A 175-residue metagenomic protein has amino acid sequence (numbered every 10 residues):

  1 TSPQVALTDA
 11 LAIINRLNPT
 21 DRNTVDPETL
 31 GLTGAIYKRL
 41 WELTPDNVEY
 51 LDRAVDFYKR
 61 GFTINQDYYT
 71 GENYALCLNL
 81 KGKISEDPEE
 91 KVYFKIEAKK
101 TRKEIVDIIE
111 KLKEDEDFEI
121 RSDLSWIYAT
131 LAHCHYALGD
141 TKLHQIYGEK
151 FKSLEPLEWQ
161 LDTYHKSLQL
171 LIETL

Functional and structural regions predicted by a protein language model:
T1, N23-L43, T63-S85, S122-C134 (+1 more regions): Amphipathic alpha-helical repeat scaffolds of TPR domains
S2-N15, D46-D56, K91-I109: Helix-turn-helix repeat elements of alpha-solenoid scaffolds
P3, A10, D87, L143-H144 (+1 more regions): Solenoid-repeat scaffolds in large eukaryotic assemblies
I13-T29, K59-D67, I108-R121: Flexible helix-coil transition and linker loops at the boundaries of alpha-helical arrays
P45-E49, S85-F94, D140-I146: Structural helix-adjacent loops and short alpha-helical linkers that scaffold large soluble proteins
V55, K59-T63, A75, N79 (+2 more regions): TPR/TPR-like (Sel1-like) alpha-helical repeat modules
L76-L124: Alpha-helical adaptor scaffolds
D115-F118, A129-L175: Long, compositionally biased charged/polar accessory segments in the mid-to-C-terminal portions of proteins
